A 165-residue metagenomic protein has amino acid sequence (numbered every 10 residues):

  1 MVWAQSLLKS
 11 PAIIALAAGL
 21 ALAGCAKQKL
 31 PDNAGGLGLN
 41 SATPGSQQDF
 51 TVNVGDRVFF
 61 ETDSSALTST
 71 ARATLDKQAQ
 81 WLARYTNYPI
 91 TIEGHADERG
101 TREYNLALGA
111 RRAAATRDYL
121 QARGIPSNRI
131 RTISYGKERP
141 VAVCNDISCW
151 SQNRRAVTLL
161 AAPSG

Functional and structural regions predicted by a protein language model:
M1-I14: Bacterial N-terminal signal peptides that target proteins for export
A21-G24: C-terminal motif of bacterial Sec signal peptides marking the signal peptidase cleavage site
A26-P89, A162-G165: Periplasmic peptidoglycan-binding/tethering modules of Gram-negative envelope proteins
T70-K77, E103, R111, A115 (+1 more regions): Extracytoplasmic/secreted proteins, especially bacterial periplasmic and envelope-associated proteins
N87-H95, A110-V141, R154-G165: A non-catalytic structural micro-motif
A142-D146: Short beta-alpha junctions and helix-cap segments that line functional grooves
S148-Q152: A generic structural micro-feature
